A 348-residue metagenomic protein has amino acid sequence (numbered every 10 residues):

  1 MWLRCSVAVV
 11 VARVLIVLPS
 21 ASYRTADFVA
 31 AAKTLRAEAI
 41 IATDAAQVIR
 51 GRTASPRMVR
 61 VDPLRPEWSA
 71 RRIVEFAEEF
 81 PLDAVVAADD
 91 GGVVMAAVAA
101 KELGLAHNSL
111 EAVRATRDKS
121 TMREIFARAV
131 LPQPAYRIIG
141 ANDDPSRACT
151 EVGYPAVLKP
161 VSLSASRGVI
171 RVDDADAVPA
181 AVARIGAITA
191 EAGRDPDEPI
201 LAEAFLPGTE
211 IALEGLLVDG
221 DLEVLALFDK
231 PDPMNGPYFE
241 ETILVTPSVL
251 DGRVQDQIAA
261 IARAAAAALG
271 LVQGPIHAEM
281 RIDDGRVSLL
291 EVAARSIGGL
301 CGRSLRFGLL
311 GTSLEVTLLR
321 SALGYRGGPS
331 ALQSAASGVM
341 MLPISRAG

Functional and structural regions predicted by a protein language model:
W2-A112, D143, R326: ATP-binding N-terminal substructure of ATP-dependent carboxylate-amine bond-forming enzymes
A12, D256-A278, A293-G348: Active-site "cap" helix and flanking loop/linker of ATP-utilizing ligase/carboxylase catalytic domains
F76-L82, T150-V152, D195: Glycine-rich phosphate-binding loop signature in dinucleotide/nucleotide-binding domains
A96-A97, G215, R286-S296: A short beta-strand motif that forms the metal-chelation/ATP-contact edge of phosphoryl-transfer active sites
K101-G168, A175, A187: A conserved helix-loop-beta module that forms one wall/lid of the active-site cleft in ATP-utilizing catalytic domains
P132-P134, E151, P155-L158, R171-G208 (+2 more regions): Conserved ATP-binding module of the ATP-grasp superfamily
P145-R147, V178-A180, A347-G348: Short, conserved charged micro-motifs
V182-P233, V249-R263, A267, H277 (+2 more regions): Phosphate-binding site of ATP-dependent enzymes
